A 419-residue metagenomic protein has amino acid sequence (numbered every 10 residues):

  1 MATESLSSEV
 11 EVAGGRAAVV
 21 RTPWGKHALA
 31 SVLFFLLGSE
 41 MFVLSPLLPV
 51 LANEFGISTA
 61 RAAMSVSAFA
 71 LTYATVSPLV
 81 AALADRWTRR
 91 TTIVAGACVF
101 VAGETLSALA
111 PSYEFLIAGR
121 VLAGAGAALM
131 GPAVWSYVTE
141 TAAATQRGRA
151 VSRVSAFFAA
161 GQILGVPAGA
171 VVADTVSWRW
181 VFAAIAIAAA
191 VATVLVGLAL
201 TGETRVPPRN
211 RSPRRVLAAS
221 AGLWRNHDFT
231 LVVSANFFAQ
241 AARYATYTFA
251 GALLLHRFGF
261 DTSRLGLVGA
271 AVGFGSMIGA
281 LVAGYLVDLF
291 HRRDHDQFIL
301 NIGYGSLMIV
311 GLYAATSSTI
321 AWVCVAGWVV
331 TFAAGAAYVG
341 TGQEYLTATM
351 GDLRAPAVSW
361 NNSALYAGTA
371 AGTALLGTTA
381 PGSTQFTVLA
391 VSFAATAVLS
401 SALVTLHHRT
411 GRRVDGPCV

Functional and structural regions predicted by a protein language model:
E11-V20, T201-V233: Juxtamembrane intracellular "pre-TM" segments in multi-pass secondary transporters
G56, T88, L109-F115, G259 (+1 more regions): Helix-breaking motifs and short loop linkers at transmembrane-helix boundaries and internal kinks in secondary membrane
T75-P111: Conserved MFS/SLC helix-loop-helix module at the cytosolic interface between two early adjacent transmembrane helices
S77-T88, A280-H295, A380: Helix-to-loop junctions at the C-terminal end of transmembrane segments in multipass secondary transporters
G103, E114-L122, W322-V330: Paired small-residue
G119-A160: Cytoplasmic helix-loop-helix junction between adjacent transmembrane helices in 12-TM secondary transporters
A143-Q146, S152-T201: Helix-loop-helix hairpin linking two adjacent transmembrane segments in secondary transporters
H295-T341: C-terminal transmembrane helical hairpin of 12-TM major facilitator-type secondary transporters
